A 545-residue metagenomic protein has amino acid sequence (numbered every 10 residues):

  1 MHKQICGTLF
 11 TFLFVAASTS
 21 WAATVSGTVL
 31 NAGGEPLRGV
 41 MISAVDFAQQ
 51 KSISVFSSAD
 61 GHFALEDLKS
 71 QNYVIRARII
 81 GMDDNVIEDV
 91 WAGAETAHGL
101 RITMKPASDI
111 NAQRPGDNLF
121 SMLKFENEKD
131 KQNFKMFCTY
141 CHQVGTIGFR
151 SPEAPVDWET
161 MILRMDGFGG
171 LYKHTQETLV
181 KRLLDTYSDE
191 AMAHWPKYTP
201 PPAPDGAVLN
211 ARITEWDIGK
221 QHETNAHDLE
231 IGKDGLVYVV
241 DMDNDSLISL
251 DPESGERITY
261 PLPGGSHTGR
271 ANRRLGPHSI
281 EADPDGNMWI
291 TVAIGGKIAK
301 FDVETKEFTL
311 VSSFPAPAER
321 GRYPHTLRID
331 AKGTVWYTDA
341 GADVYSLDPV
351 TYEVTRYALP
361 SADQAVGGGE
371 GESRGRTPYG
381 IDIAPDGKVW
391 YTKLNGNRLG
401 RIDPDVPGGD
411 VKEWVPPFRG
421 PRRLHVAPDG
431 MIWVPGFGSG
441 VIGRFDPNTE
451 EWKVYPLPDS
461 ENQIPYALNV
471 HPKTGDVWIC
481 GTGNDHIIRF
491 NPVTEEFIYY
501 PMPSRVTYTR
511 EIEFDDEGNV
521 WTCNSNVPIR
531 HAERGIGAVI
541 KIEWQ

Functional and structural regions predicted by a protein language model:
S26-L37: Structural motif
F47-H62: Short, acidic Ser/Thr/Gly-rich low-complexity loop/linker segments typical of extracellular and cell-surface proteins
F47-Q50, N72-D89: A short, solvent-exposed loop/turn motif at the edges and junctions of modular extracellular/periplasmic domains
W91-R114: Extracellular beta-sheet/turn segments enriched in Thr/Pro/Gly and aliphatic residues
F134-G145, L179: The canonical Cys-X-X-Cys-His
Q221-D234, S266-P284, P317-K332, D363-D386 (+4 more regions): Beta-rich, blade/repeat-based domains predominating in secreted/periplasmic proteins but also intracellular
V237-D243, I290-I294, V335-G341, Y391-N395 (+3 more regions): Conserved beta-strand positions in repeat-built beta-propeller and related beta-rich domains
T509-Q545: Blade-level signature of beta-propeller repeat domains, shared across WD40, Kelch, NHL, RCC1 and BNR/Asp-box propellers
